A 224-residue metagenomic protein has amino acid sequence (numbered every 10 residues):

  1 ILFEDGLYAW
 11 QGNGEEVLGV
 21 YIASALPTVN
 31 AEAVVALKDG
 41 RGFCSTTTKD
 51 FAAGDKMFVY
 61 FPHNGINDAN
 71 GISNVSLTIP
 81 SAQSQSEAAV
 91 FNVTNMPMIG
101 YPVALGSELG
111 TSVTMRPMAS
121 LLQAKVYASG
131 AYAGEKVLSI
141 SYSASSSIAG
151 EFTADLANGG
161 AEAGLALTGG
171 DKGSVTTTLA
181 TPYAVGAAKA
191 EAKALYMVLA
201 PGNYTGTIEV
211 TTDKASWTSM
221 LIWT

Functional and structural regions predicted by a protein language model:
I1-T224: Sec-type signal peptide cleavage vicinity
